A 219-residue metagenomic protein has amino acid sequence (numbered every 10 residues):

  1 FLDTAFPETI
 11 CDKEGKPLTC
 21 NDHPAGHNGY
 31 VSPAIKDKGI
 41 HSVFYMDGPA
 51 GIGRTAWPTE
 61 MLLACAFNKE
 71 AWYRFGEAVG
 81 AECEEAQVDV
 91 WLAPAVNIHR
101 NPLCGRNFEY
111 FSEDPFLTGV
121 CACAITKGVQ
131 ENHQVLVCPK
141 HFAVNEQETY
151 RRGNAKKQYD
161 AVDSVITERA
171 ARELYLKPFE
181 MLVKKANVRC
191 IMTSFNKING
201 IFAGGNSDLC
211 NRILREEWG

Functional and structural regions predicted by a protein language model:
F1-G219: Glycoside hydrolase catalytic-domain context in secreted enzymes
